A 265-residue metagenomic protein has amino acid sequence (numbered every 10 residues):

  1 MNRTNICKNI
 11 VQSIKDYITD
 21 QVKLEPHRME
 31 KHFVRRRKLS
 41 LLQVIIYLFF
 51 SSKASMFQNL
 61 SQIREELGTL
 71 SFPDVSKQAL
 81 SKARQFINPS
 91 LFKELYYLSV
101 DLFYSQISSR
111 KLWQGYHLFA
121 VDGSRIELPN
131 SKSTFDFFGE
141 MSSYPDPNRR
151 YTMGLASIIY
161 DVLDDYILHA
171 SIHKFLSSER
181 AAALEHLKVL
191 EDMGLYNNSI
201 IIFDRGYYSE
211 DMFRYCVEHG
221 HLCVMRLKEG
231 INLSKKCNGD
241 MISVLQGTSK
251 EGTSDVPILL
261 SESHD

Functional and structural regions predicted by a protein language model:
M1-D265: Conserved, well-structured functional cores that handle cations and Mg-NTP chemistry
